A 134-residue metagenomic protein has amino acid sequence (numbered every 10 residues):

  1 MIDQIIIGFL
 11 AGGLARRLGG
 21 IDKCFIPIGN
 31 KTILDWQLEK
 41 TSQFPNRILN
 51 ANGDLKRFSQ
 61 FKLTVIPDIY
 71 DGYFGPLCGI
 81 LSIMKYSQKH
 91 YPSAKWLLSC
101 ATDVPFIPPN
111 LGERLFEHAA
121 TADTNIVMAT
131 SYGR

Functional and structural regions predicted by a protein language model:
I2-R134: Nucleotide and nucleotide-moiety/phosphate-recognizing core
